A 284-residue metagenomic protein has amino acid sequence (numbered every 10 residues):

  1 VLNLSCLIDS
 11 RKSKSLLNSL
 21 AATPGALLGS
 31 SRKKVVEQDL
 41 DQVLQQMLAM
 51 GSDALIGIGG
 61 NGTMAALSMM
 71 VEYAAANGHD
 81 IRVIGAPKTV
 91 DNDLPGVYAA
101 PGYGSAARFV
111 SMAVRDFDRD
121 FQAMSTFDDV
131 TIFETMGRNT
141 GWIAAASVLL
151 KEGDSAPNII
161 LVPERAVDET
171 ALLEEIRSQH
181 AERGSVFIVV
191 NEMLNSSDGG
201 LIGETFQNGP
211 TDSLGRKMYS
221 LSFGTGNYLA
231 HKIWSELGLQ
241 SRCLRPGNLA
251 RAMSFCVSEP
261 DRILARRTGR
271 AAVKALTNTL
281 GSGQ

Functional and structural regions predicted by a protein language model:
V1, R32-K33, G60-N61, A86-N92 (+3 more regions): Short, ordered loop/turn segments at secondary-structure junctions
L2-D53, G62-T63, P101, R108 (+1 more regions): Glycine-rich oxoanion-binding loops at beta->alpha junctions
S19-S30, K88-Y98, F127-D128, P210-D212: Gly-rich Lys/Arg/Thr-decorated short loops/hinges at beta-loop-alpha junctions or inter-strand turns that position
M47-L48, D80-V83: Signature of multi-pass transmembrane helix bundles
A54-G59, A65-D80, A100-R242: Accessory alpha-helical/coil subdomains and C-terminal extensions that flank or cap enzyme catalytic cores
P95-A107, C256-E259: Short beta-strand elements at the ligand-binding edges of bilobed clamshell
E236-Q284: C-terminal active-site/capping subdomain that shapes the small-molecule cofactor and substrate pocket of enzyme
